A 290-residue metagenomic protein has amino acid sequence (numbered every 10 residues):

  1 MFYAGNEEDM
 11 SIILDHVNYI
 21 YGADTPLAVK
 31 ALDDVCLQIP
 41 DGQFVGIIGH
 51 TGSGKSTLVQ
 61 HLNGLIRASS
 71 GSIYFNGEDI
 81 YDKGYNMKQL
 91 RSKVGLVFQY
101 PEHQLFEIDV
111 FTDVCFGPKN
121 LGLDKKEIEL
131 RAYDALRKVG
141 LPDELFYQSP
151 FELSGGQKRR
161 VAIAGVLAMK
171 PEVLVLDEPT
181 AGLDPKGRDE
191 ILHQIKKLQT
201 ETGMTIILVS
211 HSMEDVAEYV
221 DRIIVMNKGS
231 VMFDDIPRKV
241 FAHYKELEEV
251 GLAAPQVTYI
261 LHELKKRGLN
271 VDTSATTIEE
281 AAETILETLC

Functional and structural regions predicted by a protein language model:
N63: Helix-to-loop junction immediately C-terminal to a conserved catalytic motif
S72-Q89: ABC ATPase NBD Q-loop/coupling interface
K126-E144: Conserved ABC ATPase "signature" region
S149-L153, Q157: Conserved ABC ATPase signature
K170: Conserved catalytic motifs of ABC-family nucleotide-binding domains
L174-D177: Catalytic Walker B motif of ABC-type/P-loop ATPase nucleotide-binding domains
K228-G229: Conserved ABC ATPase "signature" C-loop
